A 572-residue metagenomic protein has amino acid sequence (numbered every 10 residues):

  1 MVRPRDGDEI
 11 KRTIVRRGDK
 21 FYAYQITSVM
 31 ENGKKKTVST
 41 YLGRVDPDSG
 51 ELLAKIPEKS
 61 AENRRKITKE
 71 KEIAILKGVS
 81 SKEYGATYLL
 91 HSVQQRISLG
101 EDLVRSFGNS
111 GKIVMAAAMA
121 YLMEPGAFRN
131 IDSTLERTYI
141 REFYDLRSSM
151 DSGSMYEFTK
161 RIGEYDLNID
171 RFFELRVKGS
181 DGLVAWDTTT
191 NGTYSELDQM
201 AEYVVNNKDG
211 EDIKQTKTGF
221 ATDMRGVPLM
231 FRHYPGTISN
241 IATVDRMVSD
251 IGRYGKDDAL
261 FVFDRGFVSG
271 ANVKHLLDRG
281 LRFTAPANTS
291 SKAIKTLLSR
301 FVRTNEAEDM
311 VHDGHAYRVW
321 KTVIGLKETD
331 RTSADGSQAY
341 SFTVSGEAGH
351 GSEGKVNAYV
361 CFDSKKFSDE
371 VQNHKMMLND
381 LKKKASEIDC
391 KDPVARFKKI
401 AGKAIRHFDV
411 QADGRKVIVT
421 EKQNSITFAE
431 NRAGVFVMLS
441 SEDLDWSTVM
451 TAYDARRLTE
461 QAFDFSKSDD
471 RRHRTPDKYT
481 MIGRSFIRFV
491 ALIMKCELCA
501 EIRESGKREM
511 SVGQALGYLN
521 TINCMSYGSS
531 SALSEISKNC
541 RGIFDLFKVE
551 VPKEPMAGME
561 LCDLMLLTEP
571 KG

Functional and structural regions predicted by a protein language model:
M1-L197, G219-R232, T237, D245 (+5 more regions): Dynamic "connector" segments at or just before major functional cores
M30, T189-N191, D198, A221-P228 (+10 more regions): Short, glycine-/Ser/Thr-/acidic-enriched flexible segments
G108-I113, P125, R129, T134 (+15 more regions): Conserved structured core elements
L135-R137, D187, R265-V273, I400-I405 (+3 more regions): A glycine-rich phosphate-binding loop feature that marks nucleotide/adenosyl-phosphate handling sites
L135-Y139, R225-V227, Y254-K256, A429-L444 (+2 more regions): Short acidic (Asp/Glu) and glycine-rich catalytic loops that position anionic groups and cofactors
K214-T216, M230-H233, R282-A452, N520-G572: An anionic, glycine-rich sequence signature occurring as long contiguous blocks
H233, S239-S249, R253-K256, L260 (+2 more regions): Catalytic or ion-translocation cores adjacent to nucleophile or general acid/base/metal-coordination motifs in diverse
V449-P476: Short amphipathic alpha-helical "interface-anchor" segments enriched in bulky aromatics
